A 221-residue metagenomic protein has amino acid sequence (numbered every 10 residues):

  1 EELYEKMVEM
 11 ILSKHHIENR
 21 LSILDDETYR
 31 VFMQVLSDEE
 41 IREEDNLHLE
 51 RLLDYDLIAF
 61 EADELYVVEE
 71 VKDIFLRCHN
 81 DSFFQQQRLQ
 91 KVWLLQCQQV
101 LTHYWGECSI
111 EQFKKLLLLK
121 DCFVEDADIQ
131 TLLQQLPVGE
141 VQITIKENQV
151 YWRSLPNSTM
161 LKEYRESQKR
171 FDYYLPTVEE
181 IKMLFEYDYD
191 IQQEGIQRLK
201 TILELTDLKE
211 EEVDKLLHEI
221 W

Functional and structural regions predicted by a protein language model:
E2-E27, N80-L95, Q192-G195: Short alpha-helical segments that sit at the start of domains
E2-S13, A59-F84, Q142-E163: Accessory beta->alpha helical hairpin/"wing" motif in late/C-terminal subdomains of nucleic-acid enzymes
L12-D45, W93-L118: Short amphipathic alpha-helical interface segments
R20, E70-Y104, P156-V178: Short, amphipathic alpha-helical interaction segments positioned at domain boundaries
D38-R42, Y55, D81, Y104 (+5 more regions): Surface-exposed polar/charged interaction patches
E40-E61, F123-L133: Short amphipathic alpha-helical interaction segments
Q85, L89-C97, L101, C108-L161: Conserved C-terminal region and hinge/linker of Rieske [2Fe-2S] proteins, especially in Rieske oxygenase systems
A127-I220: Long, charge-rich C-terminal accessory regions
